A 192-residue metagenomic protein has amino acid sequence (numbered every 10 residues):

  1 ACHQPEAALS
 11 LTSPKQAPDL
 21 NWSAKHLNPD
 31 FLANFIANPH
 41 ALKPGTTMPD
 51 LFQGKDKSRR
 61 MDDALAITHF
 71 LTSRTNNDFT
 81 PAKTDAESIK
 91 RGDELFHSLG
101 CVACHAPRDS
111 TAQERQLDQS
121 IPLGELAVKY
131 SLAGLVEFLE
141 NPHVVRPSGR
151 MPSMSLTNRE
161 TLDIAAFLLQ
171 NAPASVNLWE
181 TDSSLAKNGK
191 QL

Functional and structural regions predicted by a protein language model:
A1, T72-H97, Q170-L192: Electrostatic cytochrome c docking/interface patches
C2, C101-C104: Short cysteine clusters
A7-T75, T111-P173: Extracytoplasmic electron-transfer domains, predominantly the class I c-type cytochrome c fold
P107: Extracellular glycan-interaction surfaces
